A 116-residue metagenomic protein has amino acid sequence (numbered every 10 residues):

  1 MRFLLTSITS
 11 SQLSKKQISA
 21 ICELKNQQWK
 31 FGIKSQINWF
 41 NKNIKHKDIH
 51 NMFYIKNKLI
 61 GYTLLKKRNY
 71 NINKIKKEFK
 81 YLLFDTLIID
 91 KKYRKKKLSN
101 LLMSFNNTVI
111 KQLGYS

Functional and structural regions predicted by a protein language model:
R2-F3: Extreme N-terminal starter segment of soluble prokaryotic enzymes
I8-I89: A conserved beta-strand-loop-helix scaffold within acyl/acetyltransferase catalytic domains
I21, Y62, L98-N100, S116: Generic low-polarity alpha-helical segments
K45, L102, K111: Short, glycine/acidic-rich beta->alpha junctions
E78-Y81, K96, N100, Q112: Alpha-helix initiation and capping sites
I89, R94-T108: Conserved acetyl-CoA-binding loop-helix of GNAT-fold acetyltransferases
V109-S116: Conserved GNAT acetyl-CoA-binding A-motif
